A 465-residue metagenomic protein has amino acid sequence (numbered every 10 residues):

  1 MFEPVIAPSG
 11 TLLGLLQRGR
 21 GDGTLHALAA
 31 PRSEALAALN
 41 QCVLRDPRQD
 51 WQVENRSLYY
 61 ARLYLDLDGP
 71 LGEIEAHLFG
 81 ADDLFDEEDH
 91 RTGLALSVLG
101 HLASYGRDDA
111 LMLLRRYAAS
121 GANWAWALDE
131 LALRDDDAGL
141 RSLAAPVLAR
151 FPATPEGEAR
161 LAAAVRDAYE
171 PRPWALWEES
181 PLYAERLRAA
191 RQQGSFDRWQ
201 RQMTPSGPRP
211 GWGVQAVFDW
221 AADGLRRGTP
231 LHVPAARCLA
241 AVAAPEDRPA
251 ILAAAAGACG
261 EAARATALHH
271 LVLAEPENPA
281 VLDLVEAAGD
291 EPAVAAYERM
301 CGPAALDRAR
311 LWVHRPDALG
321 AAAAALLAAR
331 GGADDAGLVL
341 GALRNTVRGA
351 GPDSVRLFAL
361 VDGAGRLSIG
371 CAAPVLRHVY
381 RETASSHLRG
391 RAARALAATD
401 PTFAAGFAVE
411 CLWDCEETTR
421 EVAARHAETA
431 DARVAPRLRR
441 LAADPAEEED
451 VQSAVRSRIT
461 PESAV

Functional and structural regions predicted by a protein language model:
M1-H77: Charged, amphipathic alpha-helical stretches
V5-S9, L16-G23, D50-S57, D86-S97 (+18 more regions): Generic helix N-cap/helix-start motif at coil->alpha-helix transitions
S9, A35-R45, G69-L84, Y105-R116 (+12 more regions): Amphipathic alpha-helical scaffolding segments comprising HEAT/armadillo-like alpha-solenoid repeats
G21-H26, A30-R32, L133, A138-W177: Substrate-recognition/specificity elements adjacent to catalytic centers across diverse enzyme folds
R56-L65, D82-D83, A95-L102: N-terminal nucleotide-handling cores and adjacent loading/scaffold lobes of large enzymes and macromolecular assemblies
V98-H101, E130, A164, C238 (+8 more regions): Core register positions within helices of long alpha-helical scaffolds
A149-A153, L161, R166, E170-M203 (+1 more regions): Charged, low-complexity intrinsically disordered segments
L388-L396, A404-E447: C-terminal structured domain segments
